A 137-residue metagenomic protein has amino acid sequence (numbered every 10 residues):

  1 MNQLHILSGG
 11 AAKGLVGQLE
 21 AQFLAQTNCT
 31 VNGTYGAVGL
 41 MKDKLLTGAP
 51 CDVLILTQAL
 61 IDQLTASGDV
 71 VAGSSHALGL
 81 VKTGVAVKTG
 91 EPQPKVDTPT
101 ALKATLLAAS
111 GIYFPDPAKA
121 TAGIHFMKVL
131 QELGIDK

Functional and structural regions predicted by a protein language model:
M1-A109, Y113: N-terminal segment of the mature folded domain
V96, G111-L133: Secondary-structure junction motif
D136: Conserved H-loop
